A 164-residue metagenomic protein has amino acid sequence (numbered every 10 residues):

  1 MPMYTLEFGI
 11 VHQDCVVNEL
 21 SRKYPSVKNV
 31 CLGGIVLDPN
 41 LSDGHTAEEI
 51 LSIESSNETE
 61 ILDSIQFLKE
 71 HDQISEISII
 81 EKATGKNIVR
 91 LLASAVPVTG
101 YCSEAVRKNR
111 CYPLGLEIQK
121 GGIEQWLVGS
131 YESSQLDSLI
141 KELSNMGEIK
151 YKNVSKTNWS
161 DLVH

Functional and structural regions predicted by a protein language model:
M1-K141, G147-Y151: DNA-contacting interfaces and partner/effector-binding or oligomerization modules in DNA-centric proteins
V154-S160: Short, flexible helix-to-coil linker/hinge segments that flank and couple to helix-turn-helix
H164: Helix-turn-helix DNA-binding segment
